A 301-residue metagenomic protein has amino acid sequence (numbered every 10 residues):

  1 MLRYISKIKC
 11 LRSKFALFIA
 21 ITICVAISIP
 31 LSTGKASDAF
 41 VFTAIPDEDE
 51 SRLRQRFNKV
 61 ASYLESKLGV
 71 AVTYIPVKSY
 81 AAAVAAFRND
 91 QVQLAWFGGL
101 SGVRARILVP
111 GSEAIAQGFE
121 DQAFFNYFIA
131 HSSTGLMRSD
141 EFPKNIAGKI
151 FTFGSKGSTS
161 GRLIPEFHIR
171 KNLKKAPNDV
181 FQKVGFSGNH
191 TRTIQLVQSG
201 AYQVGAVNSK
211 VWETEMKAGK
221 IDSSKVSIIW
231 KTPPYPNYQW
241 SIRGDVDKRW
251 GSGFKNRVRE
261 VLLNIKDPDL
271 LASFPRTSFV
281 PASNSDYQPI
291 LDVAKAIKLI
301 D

Functional and structural regions predicted by a protein language model:
S32-A44, S51, F142-I150, L299-D301: Immediate post-signal peptide segment of exported/extracytoplasmic ligand-binding proteins
S37, V41-P46, F119-Y127, K220-R249 (+2 more regions): Periplasmic-binding protein-like
S37-S101: Extracytoplasmic small-molecule ligand-binding "clamshell" domains of the periplasmic binding protein/Venus flytrap
N58-G69, N145, S160-F186, T214-D222 (+1 more regions): Ligand-binding cleft/hinge of the Venus flytrap
Y74-A85, G98-L100, A176-Q195, P236: Short helix-initiation/N-cap motifs at beta->coil->alpha
W96-V109, R170-K171, L196-S199, Q203-S223: A ligand-binding cleft/hinge motif common to bilobed small-molecule-binding domains
G118-L173: A conserved helix-loop-strand patch within extracytoplasmic ligand-binding domains of the periplasmic binding
I150-K171, N256-D301: Ligand-binding clefts/hinges and TM-proximal coupling segments of bilobed small-molecule sensing domains
